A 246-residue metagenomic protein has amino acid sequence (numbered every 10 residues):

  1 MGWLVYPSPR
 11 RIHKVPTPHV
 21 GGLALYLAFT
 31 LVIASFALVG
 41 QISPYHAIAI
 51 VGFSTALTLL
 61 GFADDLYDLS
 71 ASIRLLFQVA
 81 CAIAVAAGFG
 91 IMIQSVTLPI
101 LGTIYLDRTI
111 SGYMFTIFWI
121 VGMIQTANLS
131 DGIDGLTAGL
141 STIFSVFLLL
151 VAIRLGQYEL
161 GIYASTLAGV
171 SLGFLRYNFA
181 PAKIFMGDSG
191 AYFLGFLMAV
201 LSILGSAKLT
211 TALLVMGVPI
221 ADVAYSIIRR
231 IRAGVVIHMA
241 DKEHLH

Functional and structural regions predicted by a protein language model:
M1-A224: "…together with the soluble PPM/PP2C metallo-phosphatase catalytic core" -> "…together with the soluble PPM/PP2C
G132-L140, F144, S226-H246: Solvent-exposed interhelical
